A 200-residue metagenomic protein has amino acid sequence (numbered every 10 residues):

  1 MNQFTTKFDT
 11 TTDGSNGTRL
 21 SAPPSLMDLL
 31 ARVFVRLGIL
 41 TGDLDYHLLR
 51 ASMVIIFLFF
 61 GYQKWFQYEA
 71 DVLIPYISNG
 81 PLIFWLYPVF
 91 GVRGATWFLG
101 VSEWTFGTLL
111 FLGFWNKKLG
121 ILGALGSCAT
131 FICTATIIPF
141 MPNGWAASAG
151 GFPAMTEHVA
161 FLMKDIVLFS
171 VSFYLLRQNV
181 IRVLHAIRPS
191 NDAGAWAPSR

Functional and structural regions predicted by a protein language model:
N2-R200: Membrane-interface extramembranous regions
